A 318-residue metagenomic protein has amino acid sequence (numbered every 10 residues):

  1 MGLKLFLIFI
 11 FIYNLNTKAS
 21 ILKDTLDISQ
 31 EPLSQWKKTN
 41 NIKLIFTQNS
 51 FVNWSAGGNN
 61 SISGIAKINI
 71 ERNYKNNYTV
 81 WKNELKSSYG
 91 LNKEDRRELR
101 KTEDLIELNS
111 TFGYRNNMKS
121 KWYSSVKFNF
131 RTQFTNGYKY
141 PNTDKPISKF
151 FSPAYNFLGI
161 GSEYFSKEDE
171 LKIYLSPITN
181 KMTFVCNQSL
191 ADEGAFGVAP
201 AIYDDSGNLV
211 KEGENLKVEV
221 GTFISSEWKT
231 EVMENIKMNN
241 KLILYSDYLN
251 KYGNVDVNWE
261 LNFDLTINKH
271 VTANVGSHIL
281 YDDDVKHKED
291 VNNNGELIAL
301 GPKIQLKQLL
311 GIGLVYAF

Functional and structural regions predicted by a protein language model:
P32-Q48, T79-W81: Transmembrane beta-strand segments of Gram-negative outer membrane beta-barrel proteins
N40, L44-F46, A66-Y74, L108-Y114 (+8 more regions): Residues on the lipid-exposed face of transmembrane beta-strands in outer-membrane beta-barrel proteins
L44-S50, N76-Y78, S87-K93, F128-N136 (+5 more regions): Transmembrane beta-strands of outer-membrane beta-barrel pores
V52-A56, D95-L99, G137-T143, V185-D192 (+2 more regions): Outer-membrane beta-barrel translocator domains and adjoining extracellular loop/strand segments of Gram-negative
V52-G58, K93-L99, T143-K149, S206-E214 (+2 more regions): Extracellular loop and loop/strand-boundary signature of outer-membrane beta-barrel proteins
Y78-W81, K119-S124, D169-I173, N235-M238 (+1 more regions): Repeated loop/turn-to-beta-strand initiation elements of outer-membrane beta-barrel proteins
Y155, G159-S246: Detector for outer-membrane/organellar transmembrane beta-barrel domains, recognizing the amphipathic beta-strand
I304-F318: Outer-membrane beta-barrel "beta-signal"
